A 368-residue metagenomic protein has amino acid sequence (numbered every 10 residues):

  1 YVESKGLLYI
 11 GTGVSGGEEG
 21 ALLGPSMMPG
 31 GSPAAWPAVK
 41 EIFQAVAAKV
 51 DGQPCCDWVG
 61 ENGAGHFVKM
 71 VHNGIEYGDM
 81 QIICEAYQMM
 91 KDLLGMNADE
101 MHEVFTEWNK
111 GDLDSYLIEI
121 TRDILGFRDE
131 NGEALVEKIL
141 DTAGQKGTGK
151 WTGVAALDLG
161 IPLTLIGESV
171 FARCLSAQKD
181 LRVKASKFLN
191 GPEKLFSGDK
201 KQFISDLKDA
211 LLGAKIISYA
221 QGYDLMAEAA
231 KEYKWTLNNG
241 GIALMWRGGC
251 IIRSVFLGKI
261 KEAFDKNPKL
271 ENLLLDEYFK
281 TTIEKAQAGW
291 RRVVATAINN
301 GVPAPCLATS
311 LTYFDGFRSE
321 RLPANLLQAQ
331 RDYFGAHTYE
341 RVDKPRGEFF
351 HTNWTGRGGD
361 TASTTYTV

Functional and structural regions predicted by a protein language model:
Y1-H102, G111-A134, K138, S176-G198: Rossmann-fold dinucleotide-binding core
H66, K91-M96, E103, G111-I216 (+1 more regions): Interdomain hinge/lid region at the active-site interface of Rossmann-like NAD(P)-dependent oxidoreductases
A86, A98-M101, P162-I166, K234-N239 (+3 more regions): Flexible, glycine/charged-enriched surface loops at secondary-structure junctions
F105-W108, S169-L175, N239-W246, S310-Y313 (+1 more regions): A glycine-rich phosphate-binding loop feature that marks nucleotide/adenosyl-phosphate handling sites
E107-W108, A230-D265: Small-residue-rich helix-loop
K179-R182, I251-I252, F256, F317-A324: Short glycine/threonine-rich loop-to-helix capping motif typified by GTGT followed within a few residues by an Asp-Pro
E284, G289-V368: C-terminal amphipathic alpha-helical interaction region
